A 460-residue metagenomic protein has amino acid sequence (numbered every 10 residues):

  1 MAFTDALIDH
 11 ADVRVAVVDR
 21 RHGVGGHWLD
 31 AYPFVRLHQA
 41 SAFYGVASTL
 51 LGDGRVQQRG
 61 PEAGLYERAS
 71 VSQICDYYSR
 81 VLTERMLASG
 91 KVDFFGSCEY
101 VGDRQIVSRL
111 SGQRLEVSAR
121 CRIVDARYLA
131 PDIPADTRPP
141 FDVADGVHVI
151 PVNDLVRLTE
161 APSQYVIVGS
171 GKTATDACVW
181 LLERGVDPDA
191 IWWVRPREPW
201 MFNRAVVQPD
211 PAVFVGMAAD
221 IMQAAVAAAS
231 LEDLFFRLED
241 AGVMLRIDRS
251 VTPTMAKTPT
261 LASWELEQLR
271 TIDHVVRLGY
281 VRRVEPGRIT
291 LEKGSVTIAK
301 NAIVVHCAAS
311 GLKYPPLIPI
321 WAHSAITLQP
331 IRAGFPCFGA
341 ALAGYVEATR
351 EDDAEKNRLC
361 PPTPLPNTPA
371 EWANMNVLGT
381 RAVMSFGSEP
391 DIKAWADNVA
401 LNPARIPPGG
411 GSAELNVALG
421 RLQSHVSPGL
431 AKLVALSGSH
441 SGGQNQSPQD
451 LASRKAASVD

Functional and structural regions predicted by a protein language model:
M1-H10, D154-M201, C337-D391: Rossmann-like dinucleotide/flavin-binding elements
M1-V35, I406-P428, L433-A456: N-terminal low-complexity, Ser/Thr- and acidic-residue-enriched intrinsically disordered segments
V18, L115-D132, Y165-V168, A299-G311: Short hydrophobic core segments
R20-Y77, V194-D248: Glycine-rich active-site loop/strand segments that organize a redox cofactor
Q58-P134, T258, E265-L291, L419 (+1 more regions): Feature captures the FAD/FMN-dependent oxidoreductase FAD-binding
G64, S70, I74-Y77, R122-G185 (+2 more regions): Glycine-rich dinucleotide-binding loop and its adjacent helix/turn
L182-P286, P330-A341: Dinucleotide-binding/catalytic capping subdomain of oxidoreductase cores
V275-L278, R282-E414: Glycine-enriched catalytic-core subsegment of oxygenase/oxidase enzymes
